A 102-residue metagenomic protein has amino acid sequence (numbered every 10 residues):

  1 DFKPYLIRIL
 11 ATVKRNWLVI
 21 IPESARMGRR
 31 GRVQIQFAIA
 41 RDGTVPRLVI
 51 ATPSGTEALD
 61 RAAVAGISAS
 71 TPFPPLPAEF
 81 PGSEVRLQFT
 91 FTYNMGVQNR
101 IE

Functional and structural regions predicted by a protein language model:
D1, S24, V49-P53: Second-shell loop/turn segments in exported
D1-I21: Acidic, low-complexity proline/glycine/alanine-rich linker and hinge segments
A11-L18, A38-T52, R61-P75, P81-E102: Conserved "boundary/linchpin" sites in short secondary-structure elements
A25-M27, F80-G82: Gly/Ser-enriched beta-turn/beta-hairpin loop segments
G28-V33: Short, small/polar residue-rich loop motifs at catalytic or cofactor-binding pockets
T56-E57: Loop/turn elements at beta-strand to alpha-helix junctions within RNA-recognition modules
